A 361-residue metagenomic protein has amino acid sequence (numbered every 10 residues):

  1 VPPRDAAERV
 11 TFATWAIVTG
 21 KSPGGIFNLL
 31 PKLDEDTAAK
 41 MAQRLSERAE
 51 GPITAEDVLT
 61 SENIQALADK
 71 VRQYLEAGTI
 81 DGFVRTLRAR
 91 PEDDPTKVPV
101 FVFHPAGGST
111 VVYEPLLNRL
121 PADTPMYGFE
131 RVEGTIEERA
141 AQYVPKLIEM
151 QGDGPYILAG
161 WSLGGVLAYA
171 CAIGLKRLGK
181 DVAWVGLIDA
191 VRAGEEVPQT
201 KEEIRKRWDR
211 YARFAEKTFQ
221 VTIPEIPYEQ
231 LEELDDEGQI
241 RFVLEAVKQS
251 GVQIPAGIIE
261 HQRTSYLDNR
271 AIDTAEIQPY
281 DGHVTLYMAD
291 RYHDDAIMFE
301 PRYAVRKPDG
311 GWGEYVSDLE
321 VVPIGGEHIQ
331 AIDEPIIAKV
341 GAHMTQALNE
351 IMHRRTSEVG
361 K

Functional and structural regions predicted by a protein language model:
V1-D5, P31, E133-E137: Short acidic-aromatic active-site loops that bind/stabilize oxyanions
V1-P23, T37-R44, P145, L286: Thiotemplate assembly-line natural product biosynthesis machinery
V1-R4, N63-A68: Flexible lysine-rich "adenylation lid" loop at the C-terminal edge of ANL adenylation domains
P3, L30-P31, P105, G160: A generic structural signal for short
T19-F27, D34-E62: Phosphopantetheinylated carrier protein domains
I26-L29, Y156: A short, structure-level motif marking secondary-structure boundaries and short turns
D36, K40, R44, Q65-R72 (+1 more regions): A hydrolase-biased, glycine/serine/histidine/acidic-enriched motif that marks catalytic-domain neighborhoods in diverse
